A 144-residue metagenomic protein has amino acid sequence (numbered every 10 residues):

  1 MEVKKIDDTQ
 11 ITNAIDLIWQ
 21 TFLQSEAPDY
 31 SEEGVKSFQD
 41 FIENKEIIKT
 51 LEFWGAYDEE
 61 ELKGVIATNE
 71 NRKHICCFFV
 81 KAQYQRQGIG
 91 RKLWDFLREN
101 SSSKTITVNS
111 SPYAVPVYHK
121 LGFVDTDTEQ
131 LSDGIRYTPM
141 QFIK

Functional and structural regions predicted by a protein language model:
M1-D16: A short beta-loop-alpha structural element at the N-terminal edge of CoA-dependent acyl/N-acetyltransferase catalytic
I15, W19-E43: Conserved GNAT-fold acetyl-CoA-binding loop/helix
F41-G55: A short helix-loop-beta-strand connector motif used in the catalytic cores of GNAT acetyltransferases and, in some
E52-G64: Conserved beta-hairpin
F78-Q85: A short, internal acetyl-CoA/4′-phosphopantetheine-binding micro-motif in the GNAT/acyltransferase core
R86-E99: Conserved acetyl-CoA-binding loop-helix of GNAT-fold acetyltransferases
N100-Y113: Conserved GNAT acetyl-CoA-binding A-motif
T107-N109, V124-F142: Conserved catalytic-core motifs of GNAT/GCN5-like acyltransferases
